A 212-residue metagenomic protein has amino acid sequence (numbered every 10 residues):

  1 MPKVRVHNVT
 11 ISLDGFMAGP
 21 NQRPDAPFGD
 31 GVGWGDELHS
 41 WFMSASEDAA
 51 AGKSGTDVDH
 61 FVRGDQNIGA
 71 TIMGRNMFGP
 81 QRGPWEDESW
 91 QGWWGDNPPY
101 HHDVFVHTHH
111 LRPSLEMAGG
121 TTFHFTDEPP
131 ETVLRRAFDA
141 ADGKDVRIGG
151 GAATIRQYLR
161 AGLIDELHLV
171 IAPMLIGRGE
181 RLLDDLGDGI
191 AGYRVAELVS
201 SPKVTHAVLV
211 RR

Functional and structural regions predicted by a protein language model:
M1-R212: Enzymes that bind and transform nitrogen-containing heteroaromatic metabolites
